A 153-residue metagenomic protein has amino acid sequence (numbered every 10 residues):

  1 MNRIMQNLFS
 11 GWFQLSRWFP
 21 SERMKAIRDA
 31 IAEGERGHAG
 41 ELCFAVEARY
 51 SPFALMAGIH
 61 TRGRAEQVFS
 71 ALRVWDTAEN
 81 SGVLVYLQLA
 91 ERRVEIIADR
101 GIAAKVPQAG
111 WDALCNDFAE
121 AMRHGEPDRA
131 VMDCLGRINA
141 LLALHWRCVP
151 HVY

Functional and structural regions predicted by a protein language model:
N2-Y153: Divalent-cation
